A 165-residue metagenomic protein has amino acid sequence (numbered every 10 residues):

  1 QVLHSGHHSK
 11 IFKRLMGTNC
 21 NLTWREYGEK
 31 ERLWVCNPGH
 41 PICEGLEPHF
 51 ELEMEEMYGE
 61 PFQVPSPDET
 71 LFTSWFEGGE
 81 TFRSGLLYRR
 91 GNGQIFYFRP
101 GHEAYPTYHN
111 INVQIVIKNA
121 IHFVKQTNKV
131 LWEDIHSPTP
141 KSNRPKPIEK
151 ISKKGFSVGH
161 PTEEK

Functional and structural regions predicted by a protein language model:
Q1-H8, N92: Short alpha-beta junction capping motif
Q1-L3, W75, F98-H102: Active-site-proximal beta-strand/loop segments in catalytic clefts of secreted hydrolases
Q1-V2, F12, K165: Generic low-polarity alpha-helical segments
G6, K10, C36, H40 (+1 more regions): A structural signal for well-ordered alpha-helical segments within the folded catalytic domains of diverse enzymes
K13, T18-G93, Y97, P161: Catalytic beta-strand/loop cores that center a nucleophilic Ser/Cys/Thr and support acyl-enzyme chemistry
G79-F82, R89-K165: Extracellular ligand-binding/catalytic regions of CAZymes and related secreted enzymes and adhesion modules
